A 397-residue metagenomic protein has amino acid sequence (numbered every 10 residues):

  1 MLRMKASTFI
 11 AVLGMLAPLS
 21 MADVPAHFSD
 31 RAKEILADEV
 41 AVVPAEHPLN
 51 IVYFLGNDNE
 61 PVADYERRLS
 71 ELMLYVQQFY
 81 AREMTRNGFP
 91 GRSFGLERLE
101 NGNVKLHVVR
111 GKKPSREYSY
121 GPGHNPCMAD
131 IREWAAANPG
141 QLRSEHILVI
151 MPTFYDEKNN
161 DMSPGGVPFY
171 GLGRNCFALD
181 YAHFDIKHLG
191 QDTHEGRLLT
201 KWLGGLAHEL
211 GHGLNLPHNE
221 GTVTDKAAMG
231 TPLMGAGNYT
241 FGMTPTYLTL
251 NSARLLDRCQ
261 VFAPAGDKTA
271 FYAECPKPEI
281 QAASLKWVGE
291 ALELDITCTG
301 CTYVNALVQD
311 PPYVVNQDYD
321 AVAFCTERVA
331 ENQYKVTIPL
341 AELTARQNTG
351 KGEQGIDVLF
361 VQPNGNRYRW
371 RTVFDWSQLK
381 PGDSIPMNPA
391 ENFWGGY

Functional and structural regions predicted by a protein language model:
M1-I10: Bacterial N-terminal signal peptides that target proteins for export
I10-P18: Bacterial N-terminal signal peptides
V24-H146, M151-V167, A323-E327, V361-R369 (+1 more regions): Propeptide-to-catalytic entry region of secreted or membrane-anchored zinc metalloproteases
V24-S29, E195-G196, N219-F374, A390 (+1 more regions): Replace "(M1/M4/M9/M12/WLM)" with "(e.g., M1/M4/M8/M9/M12/M26/WLM)" and add "not limited to" to clarify scope
N50-Y53, H146-M151, C176-A178, G205 (+2 more regions): Structural recognition of the beta-strand scaffold that forms the well-ordered cores of secreted hydrolase catalytic
V76-Y80, M84, L214, H218 (+1 more regions): Sec/Tat-exported extracytoplasmic proteins
N159-G196, Y239: Active-site scaffold of zinc-dependent metalloenzymes
T200-P217: Active-site recognition of the HExxH zinc-binding catalytic motif
